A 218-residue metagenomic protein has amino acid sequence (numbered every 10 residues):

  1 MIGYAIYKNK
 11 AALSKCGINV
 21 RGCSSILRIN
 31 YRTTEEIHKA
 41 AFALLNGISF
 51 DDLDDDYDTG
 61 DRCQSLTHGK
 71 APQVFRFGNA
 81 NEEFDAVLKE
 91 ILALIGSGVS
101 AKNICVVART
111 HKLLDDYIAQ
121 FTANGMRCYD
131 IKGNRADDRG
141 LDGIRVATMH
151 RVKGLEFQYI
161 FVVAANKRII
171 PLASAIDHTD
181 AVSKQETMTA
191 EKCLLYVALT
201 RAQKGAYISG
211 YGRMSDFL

Functional and structural regions predicted by a protein language model:
M1-Y129, N134-T179, E186-L195, K204-Y207 (+1 more regions): Conserved helicase motor core of SF1/SF2 NTP-dependent helicases
A198: Short conserved active-site loop signatures built around small residues
